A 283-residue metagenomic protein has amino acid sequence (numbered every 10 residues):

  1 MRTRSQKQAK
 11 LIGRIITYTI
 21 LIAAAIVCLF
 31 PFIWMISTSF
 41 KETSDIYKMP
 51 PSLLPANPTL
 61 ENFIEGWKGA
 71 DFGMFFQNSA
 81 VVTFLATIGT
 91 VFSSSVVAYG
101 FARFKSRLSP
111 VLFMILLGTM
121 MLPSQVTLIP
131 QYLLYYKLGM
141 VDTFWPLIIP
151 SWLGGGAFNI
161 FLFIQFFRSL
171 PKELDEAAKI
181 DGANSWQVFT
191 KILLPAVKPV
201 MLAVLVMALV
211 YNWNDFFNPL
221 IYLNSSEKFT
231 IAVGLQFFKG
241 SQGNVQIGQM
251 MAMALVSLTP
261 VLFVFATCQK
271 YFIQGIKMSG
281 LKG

Functional and structural regions predicted by a protein language model:
R4-G283: A structural signal for multi-pass alpha-helical bundles of membrane permease subunits that mediate small-molecule
